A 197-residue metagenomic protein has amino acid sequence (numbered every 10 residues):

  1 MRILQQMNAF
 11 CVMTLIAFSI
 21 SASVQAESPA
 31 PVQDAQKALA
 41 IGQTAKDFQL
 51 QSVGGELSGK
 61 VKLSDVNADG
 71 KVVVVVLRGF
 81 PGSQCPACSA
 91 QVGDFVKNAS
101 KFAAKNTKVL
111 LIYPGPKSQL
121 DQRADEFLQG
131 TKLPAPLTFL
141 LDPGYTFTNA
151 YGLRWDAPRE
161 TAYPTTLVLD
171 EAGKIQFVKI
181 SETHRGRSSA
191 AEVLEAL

Functional and structural regions predicted by a protein language model:
M1-C11: Bacterial N-terminal signal peptides that target proteins for export
A9-S21: Bacterial N-terminal signal peptides
A22-A26: Boundary at the C-terminal end of the N-terminal hydrophobic targeting segment
E27-D65, A90, D94: N-terminal "domain-start" segment that seeds a small globular fold
L63-F95: Short active-site neighborhood of thiol/selenol oxidoreductases, capturing the structured segment around
Q84-A135, T146-T148: Structural microenvironment flanking redox-active thiols in thiol-disulfide oxidoreductases
P134-L137, R154-L167: Structural micro-motif
T161-L197: Thiol-/selenol-based redox modules, centered on thioredoxin-like and closely related oxidoreductase domains
